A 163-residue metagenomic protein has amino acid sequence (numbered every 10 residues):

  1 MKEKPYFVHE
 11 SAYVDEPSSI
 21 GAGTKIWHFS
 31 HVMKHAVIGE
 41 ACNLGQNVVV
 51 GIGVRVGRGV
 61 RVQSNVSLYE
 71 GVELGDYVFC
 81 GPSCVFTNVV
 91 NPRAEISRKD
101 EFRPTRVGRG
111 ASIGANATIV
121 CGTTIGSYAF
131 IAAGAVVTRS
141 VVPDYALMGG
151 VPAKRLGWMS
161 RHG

Functional and structural regions predicted by a protein language model:
M1-F7, Y13, Q46, R55 (+1 more regions): Glycine-rich hexapeptide-repeat left-handed beta-helix
M1-H35, A41, F86: Extended, small-residue-rich solenoid/repeat segments and analogous flexible loops that form exposed scaffolds
